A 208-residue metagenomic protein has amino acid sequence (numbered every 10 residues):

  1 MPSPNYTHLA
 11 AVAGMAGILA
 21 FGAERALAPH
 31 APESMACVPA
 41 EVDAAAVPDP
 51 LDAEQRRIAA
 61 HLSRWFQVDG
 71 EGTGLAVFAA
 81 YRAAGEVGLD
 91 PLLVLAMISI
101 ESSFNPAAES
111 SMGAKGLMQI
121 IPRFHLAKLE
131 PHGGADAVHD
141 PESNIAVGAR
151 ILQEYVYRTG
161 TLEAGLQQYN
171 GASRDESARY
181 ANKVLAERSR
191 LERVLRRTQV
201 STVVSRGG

Functional and structural regions predicted by a protein language model:
M1-V87, P91-L92, N182, A186-G208: Cell-wall glycan-active module
W65, F124-P131, T159, L191: A short secondary-structure junction motif
D69-G74, P91-A96, A107, R158-Q168 (+1 more regions): Surface-exposed patches in mature extracellular/periplasmic domains of secreted proteins
F78-G113, M118: Structured, soluble extracytoplasmic/luminal domains of envelope-associated proteins
I100-S103, R123-F124, V147, I151-E187: Acidic helix/loop microenvironments that form the catalytic cleft of cell-wall polysaccharide enzymes
S111-P131, G148: Substrate-binding/active-site groove segments that recognize and process beta-1,4-linked N-acetyl-hexosamine
G133-N144: A short, structured beta-strand-centered segment in the mid-to-C-terminal lobe of catalytic cores from group-transfer
